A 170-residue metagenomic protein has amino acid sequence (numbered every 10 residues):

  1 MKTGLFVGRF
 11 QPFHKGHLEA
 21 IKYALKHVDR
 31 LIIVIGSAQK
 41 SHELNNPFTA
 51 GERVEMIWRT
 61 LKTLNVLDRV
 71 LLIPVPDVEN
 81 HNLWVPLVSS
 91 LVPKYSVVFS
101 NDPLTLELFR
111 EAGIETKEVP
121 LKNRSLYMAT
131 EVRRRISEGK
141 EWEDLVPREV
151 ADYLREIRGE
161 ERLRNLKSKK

Functional and structural regions predicted by a protein language model:
M1-K170: Nucleotidyltransferase catalytic core that binds NTPs
